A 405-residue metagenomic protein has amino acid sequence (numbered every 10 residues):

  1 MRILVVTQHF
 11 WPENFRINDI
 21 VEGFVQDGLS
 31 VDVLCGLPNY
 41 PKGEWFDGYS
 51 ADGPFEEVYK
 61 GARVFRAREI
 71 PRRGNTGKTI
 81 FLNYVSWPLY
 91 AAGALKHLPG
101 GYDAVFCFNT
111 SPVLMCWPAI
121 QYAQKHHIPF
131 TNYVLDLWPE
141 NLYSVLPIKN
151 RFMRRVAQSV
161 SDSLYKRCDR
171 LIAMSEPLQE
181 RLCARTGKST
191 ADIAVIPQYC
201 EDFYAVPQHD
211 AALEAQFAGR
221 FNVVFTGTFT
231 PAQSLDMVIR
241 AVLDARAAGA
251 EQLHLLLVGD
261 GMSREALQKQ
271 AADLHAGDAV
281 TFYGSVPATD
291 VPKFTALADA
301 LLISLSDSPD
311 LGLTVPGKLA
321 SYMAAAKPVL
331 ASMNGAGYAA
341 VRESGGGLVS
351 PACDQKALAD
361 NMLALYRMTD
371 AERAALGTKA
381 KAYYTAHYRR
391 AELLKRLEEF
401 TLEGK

Functional and structural regions predicted by a protein language model:
M1-E57: N-terminal subdomain of nucleotide-sugar transferases
L37, P177, I196-Y199: Carbohydrate-associated surface elements
L114, Q121-K125, R151-L171: Membrane-proximal helix-turn-helix segments that form the acceptor-binding/catalytic region of lipid-linked
A215-Q233, V238-L243: Conserved donor-binding/catalytic core segment of Leloir-type glycosyltransferases
Q233, P287-F294, L301-M323, L330-A340: Nucleotide-sugar-dependent
V258, E265-P292: Nucleotide-activated donor-binding/catalytic signature segment of Leloir-type glycosyltransferases, i.e., the conserved
E343-S344, L348-K356, A364-D370: Conserved acidic donor-binding segment of nucleotide-sugar-dependent glycosyltransferases
A364, A371-A386: A short, well-ordered alpha-helix in the C-terminal region of glycosyltransferases
